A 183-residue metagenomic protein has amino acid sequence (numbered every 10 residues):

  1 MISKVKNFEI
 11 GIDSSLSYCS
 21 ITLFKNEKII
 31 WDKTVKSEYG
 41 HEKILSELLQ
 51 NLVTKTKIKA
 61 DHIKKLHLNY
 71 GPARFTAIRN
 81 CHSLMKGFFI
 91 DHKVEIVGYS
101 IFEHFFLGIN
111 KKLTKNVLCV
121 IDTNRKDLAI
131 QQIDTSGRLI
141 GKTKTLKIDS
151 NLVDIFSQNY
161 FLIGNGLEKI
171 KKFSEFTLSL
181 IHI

Functional and structural regions predicted by a protein language model:
I2-Y70: N-terminal beta-alpha supersecondary unit
E9, N69-G71, F75, L162-G164: Short glycine/serine/threonine-biased micro-segments
K28, E95-L180: Surface "functional belts" at beta-alpha junctions
I44, L48, S83-G87, I101-H104 (+1 more regions): Generic beta-strand or strand-like secondary-structure segments
L52-T56, D91, I109: Stable alpha-helical structural segments in soluble proteins, enriched in small hydrophobic residues
K65-I101: DPxDG-like acidic metal-binding loop motif
